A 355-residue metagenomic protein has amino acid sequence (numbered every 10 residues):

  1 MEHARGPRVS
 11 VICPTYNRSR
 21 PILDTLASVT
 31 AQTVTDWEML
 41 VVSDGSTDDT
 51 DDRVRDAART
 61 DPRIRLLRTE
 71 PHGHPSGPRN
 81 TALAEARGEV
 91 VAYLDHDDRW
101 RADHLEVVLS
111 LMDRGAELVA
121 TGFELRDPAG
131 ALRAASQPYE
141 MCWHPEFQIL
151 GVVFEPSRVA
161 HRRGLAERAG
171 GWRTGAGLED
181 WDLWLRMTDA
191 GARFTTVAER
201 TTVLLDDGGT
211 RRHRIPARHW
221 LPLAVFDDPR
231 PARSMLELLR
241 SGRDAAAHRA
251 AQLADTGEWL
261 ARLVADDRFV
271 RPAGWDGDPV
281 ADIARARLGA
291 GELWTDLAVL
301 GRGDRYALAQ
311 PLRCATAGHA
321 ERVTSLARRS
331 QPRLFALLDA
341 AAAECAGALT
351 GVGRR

Functional and structural regions predicted by a protein language model:
M1-S28: N-proximal low-complexity "stem/linker" segments adjacent to membrane-targeting elements
A27-D36: Short, acidic, metal-binding catalytic loop of nucleotide-sugar glycosyltransferases
T35, S43-R53, P71-H72, D95: A conserved acidic beta->alpha catalytic loop
T69-A86: Glycine-rich, basic loop-to-helix element that forms the pyrophosphate-binding segment of sugar-nucleotide handling
V91: Short aromatic/hydrophobic "clamp" motif used to bind/position activated sugar donors
D103-A134: Conserved donor NDP-sugar-binding/catalytic core segment of glycosyltransferases
F147, R200, L204, R212-A250: Catalytic core of nucleotide-sugar-dependent glycosyltransferases
A176-L185: Acidic donor-binding loop at a coil-to-helix junction in glycosyltransferase catalytic cores that engages
